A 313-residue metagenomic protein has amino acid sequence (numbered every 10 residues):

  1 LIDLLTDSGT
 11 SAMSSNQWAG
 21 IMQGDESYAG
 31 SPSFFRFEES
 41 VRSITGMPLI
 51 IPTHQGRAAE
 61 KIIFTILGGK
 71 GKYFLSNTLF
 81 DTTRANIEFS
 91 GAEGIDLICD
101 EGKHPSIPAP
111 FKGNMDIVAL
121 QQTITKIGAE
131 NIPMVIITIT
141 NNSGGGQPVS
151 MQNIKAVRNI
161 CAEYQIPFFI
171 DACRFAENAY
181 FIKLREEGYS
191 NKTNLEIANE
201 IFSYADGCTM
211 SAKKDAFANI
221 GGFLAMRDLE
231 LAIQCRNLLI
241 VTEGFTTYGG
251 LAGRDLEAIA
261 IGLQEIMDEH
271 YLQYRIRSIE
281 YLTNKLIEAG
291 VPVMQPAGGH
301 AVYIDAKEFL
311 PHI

Functional and structural regions predicted by a protein language model:
D3-M13, Q17, E26-I50, H54-V291 (+1 more regions): Conserved PLP-enzyme active-site core in the AAT-like
V293-I313: Conserved PLP-binding catalytic core of the aspartate aminotransferase-like
